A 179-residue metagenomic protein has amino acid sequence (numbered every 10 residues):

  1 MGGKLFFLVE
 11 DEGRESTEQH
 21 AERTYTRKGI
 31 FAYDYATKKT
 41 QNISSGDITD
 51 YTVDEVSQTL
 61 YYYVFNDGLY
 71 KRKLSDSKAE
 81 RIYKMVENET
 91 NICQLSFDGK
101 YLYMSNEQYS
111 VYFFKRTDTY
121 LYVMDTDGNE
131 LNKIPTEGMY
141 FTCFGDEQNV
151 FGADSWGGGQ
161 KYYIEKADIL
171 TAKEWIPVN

Functional and structural regions predicted by a protein language model:
M1, G46-V56, N88-D98, T136-E147 (+1 more regions): Repeated scaffold domains used in trafficking and secretory/extracellular systems, primarily beta-propellers
F6-V9, Y61-Y63, Y103-N106, F151-D154: Residue position within the beta-strands of beta-propeller blades
E10-Y25, E107-R116, G158-Y162: Short, conserved, GDST-rich strand-edge loop motifs in beta-rich repeat architectures
G29-F31, G68-Y70, Y120-Y122, Y163: A short loop-to-beta-strand structural motif that recurs across blades of beta-propeller domains
Y33-K38, K73-S77, D125-N129, D168-L170: Short loop/turn segments that connect beta-strands within beta-propeller blades
K38-S44, K78-M85, N129-P135, W175: A short beta-strand motif characteristic of beta-propeller blades
N66-L69, Y109, G138, G157-G159: Loop/turn residues immediately N-terminal
T142-N179: Blade-level signature of beta-propeller repeat domains, shared across WD40, Kelch, NHL, RCC1 and BNR/Asp-box propellers
